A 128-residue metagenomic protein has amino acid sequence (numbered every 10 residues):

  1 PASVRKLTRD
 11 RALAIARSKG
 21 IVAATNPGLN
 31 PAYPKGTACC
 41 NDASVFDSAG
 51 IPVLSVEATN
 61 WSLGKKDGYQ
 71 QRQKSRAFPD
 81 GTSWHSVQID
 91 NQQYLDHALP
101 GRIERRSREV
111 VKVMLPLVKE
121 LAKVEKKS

Functional and structural regions predicted by a protein language model:
P1-G64: Metal-dependent peptidase/peptidase-like ectodomains
S62-S128: His/Asp/Glu-rich mid-to-C-terminal helical/loop segments that flank catalytic regions of hydrolases
